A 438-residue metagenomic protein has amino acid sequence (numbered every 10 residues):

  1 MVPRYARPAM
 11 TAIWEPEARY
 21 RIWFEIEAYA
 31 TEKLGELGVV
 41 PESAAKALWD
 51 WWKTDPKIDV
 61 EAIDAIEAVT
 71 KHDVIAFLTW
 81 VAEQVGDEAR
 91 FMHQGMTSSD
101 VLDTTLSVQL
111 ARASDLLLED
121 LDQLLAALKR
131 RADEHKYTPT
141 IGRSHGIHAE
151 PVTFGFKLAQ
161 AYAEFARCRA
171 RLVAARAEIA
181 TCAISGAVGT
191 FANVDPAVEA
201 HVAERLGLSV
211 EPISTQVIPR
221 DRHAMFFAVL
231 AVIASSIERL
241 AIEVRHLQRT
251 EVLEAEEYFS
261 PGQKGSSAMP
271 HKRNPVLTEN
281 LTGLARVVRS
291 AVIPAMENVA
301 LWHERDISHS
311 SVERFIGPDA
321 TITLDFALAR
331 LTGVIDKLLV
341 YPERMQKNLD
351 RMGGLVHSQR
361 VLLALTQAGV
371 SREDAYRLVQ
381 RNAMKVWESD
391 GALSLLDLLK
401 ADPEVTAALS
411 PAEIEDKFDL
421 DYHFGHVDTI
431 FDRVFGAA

Functional and structural regions predicted by a protein language model:
M1-F191, D195-H201, V210, Q263-S266 (+2 more regions): A helix-coil-helix interface module used to build multimeric assemblies and to scaffold catalytic/cofactor sites
M1-I22, I26, I66-T70, M269-A438: Glycine-rich cofactor/substrate-binding loops
V40, V252-L253, S371: Conserved hydrophobic residue
A111-D122, K129, A159-Y162, A166 (+7 more regions): Short amphipathic alpha-helical segments with heptad-repeat character
R131, H135-T138, L172-A175, I179 (+6 more regions): Hydrophobic stripe of amphipathic alpha-helices that form coiled-coil interfaces
F156, A224-V232, R360-A368: Short, well-ordered beta-strand elements within core beta-sheets of diverse protein domains
C168, Q216-H309, R314: Glycine-rich anion/phosphate-binding loop at the beta-strand->alpha-helix junction
H201-V217: A short, charged helix-loop
